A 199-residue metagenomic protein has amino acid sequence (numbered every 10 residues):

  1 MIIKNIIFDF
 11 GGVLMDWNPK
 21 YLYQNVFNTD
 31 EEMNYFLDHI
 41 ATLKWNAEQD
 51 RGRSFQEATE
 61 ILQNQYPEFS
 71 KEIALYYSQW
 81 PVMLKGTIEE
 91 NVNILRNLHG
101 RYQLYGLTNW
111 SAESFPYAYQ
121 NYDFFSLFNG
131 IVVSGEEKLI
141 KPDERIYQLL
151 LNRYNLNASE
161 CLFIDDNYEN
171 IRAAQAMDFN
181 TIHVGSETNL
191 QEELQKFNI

Functional and structural regions predicted by a protein language model:
M1-K4, S111-A112, Y119-I199: Asp-based, Mg2+/Mn2+-dependent phosphohydrolase catalytic module
I2-E89, N93, G100, S111-S114: N-terminal helical cap/lid subdomain that shapes the substrate entry/recognition surface in HAD-like hydrolases
D9-G12, G52, L98, G106 (+2 more regions): Generic structural signal for small/hydrophobic residues in well-ordered secondary structure, especially within
N25-V26, Q65, R101, N121 (+2 more regions): Alpha-helical structural context
R96-H99, L151: A structural alpha-helix within SAM-dependent methyltransferase catalytic domains
R101-Q103, F179: A generic structural motif
